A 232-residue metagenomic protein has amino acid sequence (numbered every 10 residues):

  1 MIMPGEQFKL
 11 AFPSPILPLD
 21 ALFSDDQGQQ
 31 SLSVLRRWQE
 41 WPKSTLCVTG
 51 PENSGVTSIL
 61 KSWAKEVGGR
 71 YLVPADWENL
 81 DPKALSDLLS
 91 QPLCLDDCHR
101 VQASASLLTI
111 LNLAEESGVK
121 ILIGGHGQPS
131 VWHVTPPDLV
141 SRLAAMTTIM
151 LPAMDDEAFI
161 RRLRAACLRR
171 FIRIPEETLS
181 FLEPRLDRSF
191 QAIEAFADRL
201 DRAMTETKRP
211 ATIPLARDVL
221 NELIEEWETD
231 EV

Functional and structural regions predicted by a protein language model:
M1-P42, T205-V232: A short, basic N-terminal segment
K43-I59: Walker A/P-loop nucleotide-binding motif
A64-D76: Post-Walker A helix-loop "phosphate-sensing" segment adjacent to the P-loop in P-loop NTPases
L85-S106, S117-H126: Conserved P-loop NTPase "ATPase switch" module shared by AAA+ and STAND
T109-D138: Sensor-1/coupling segment of RecA-like P-loop NTPase cores
M146-A158: Conserved AAA+ ATPase "SRH/arginine-finger" region at the nucleotide-binding site
R173-L186: Short conserved motifs of the RecA-like P-loop NTPase core
L186-L200, T212-P214: The conserved phosphate-sensing helix
